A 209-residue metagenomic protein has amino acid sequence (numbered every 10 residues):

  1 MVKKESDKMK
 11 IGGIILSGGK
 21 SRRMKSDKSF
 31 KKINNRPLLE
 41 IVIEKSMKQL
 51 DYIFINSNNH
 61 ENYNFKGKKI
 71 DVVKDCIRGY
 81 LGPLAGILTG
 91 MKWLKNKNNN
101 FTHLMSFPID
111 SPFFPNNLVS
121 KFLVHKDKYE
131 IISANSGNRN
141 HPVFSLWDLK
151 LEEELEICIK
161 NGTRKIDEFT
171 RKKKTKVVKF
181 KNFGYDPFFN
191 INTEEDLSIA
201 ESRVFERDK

Functional and structural regions predicted by a protein language model:
M1-K4: Intrinsic disorder/low-complexity segments
D7-T163, R171-F188, E194-E195, E201-D208: Nucleotide and nucleotide-moiety/phosphate-recognizing core
